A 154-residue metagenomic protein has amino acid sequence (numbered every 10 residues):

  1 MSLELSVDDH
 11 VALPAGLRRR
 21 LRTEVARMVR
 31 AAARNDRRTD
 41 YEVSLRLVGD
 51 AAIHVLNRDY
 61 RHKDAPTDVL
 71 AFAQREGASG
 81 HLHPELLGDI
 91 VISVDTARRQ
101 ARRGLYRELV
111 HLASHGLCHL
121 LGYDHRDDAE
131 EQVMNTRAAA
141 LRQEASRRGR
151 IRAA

Functional and structural regions predicted by a protein language model:
M1-V110, C118-A154: An acidic/histidine-cluster motif and surrounding catalytic segment that typifies divalent-metal-assisted enzyme active
